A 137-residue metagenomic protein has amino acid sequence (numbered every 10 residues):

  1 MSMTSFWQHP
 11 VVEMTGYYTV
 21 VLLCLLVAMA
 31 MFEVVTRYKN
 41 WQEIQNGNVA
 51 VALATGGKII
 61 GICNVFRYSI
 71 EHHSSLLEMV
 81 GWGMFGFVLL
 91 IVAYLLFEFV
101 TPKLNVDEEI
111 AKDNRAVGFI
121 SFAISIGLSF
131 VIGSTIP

Functional and structural regions predicted by a protein language model:
M1-V11: Short, strongly hydrophobic alpha-helical membrane anchors
H9-C24, S75-L89: Alpha-helical transmembrane segments
Y17-R37: N-terminal signal-anchor/start-transfer transmembrane helix
E43-G56: Loop-to-helix transition at the N-terminal end of transmembrane alpha-helices
K58-S69, S121-P137: Hydrophobic alpha-helical transmembrane segments in multi-pass integral membrane proteins
F87-L96, F119-V131: Mid-bilayer segments of alpha-helical transmembrane spans in multi-pass integral membrane proteins that mediate
V92-D107: Transmembrane alpha-helical segments of integral membrane proteins
K103-A123: Interfacial loop-to-transmembrane junctions
